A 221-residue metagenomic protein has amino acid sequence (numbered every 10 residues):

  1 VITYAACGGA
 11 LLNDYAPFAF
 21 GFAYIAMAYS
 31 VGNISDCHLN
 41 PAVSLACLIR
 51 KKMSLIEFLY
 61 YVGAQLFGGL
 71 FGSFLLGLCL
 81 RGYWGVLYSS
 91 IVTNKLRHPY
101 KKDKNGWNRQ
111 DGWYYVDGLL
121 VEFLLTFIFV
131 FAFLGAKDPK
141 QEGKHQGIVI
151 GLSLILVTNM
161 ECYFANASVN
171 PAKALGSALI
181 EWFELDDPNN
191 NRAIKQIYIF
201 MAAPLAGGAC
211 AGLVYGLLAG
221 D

Functional and structural regions predicted by a protein language model:
V1-D221: Membrane-interface helix-loop junctions and terminal tails of multi-pass membrane proteins
